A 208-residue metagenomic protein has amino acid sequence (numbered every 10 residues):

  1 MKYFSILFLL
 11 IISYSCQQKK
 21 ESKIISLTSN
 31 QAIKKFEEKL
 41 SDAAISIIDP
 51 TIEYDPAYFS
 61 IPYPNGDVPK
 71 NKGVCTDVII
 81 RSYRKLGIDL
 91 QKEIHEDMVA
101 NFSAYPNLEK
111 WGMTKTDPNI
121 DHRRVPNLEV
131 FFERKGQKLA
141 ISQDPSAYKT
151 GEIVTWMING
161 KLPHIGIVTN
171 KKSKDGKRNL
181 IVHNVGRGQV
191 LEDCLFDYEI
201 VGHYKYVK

Functional and structural regions predicted by a protein language model:
K2-L7: Sec-dependent signal peptide recognition, specifically the positively charged N-region followed immediately by
I12-S15: C-terminal motif of bacterial Sec signal peptides marking the signal peptidase cleavage site
Q17-K19: Bacterial signal peptide processing site
S26-K34, I61-K70, T114-P118, L139-S142 (+1 more regions): Second-shell loop/turn segments in exported
F36-S41, V99-I181: ...with weaker cross-activation on analogous glycine-rich loops/strands in unrelated enzymes
I45, D49, I80-I88, H95 (+2 more regions): Sec-exported extracytoplasmic/periplasmic mature domains
D55-T76, D89-M113: Acidic helix-start/capping segments at beta-turn-to-alpha-helix junctions
G176-K208: Low-complexity, Gly/Ser/Thr/Pro-rich intrinsically disordered linker/tail segments
